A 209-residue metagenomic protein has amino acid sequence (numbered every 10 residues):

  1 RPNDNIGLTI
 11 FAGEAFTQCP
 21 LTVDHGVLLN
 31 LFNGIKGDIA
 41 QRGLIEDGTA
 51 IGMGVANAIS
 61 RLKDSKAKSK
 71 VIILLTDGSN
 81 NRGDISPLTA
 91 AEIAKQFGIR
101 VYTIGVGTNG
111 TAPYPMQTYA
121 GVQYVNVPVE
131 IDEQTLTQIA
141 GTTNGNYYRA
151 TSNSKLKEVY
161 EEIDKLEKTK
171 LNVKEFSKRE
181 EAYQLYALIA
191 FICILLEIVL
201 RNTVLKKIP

Functional and structural regions predicted by a protein language model:
R1-D4, F32-I39, V55-K66, T76 (+7 more regions): Sec/Tat-exported extracytoplasmic proteins
R1-S69, I85: Membrane-embedded segments
G7-T9, V71-I73, R100-Y102, Y148: A structural signal for isolated positions on well-ordered beta-strands in alpha/beta enzyme cores
G13-T17, D38, G78-N81, G107-T111 (+1 more regions): Solvent-exposed loop/turn segments at secondary-structure junctions within structured extracellular/periplasmic domains
D24-V27, Y119-V122, K165-K168: Short, hinge-like loop/turn segments at secondary-structure boundaries
R42-E46, S60, S69-V71, G78-T142: VWA/integrin I-like adhesion module and closely mimicked acidic/polar interface patches used
N146, A150-Y183: Juxtamembrane amphipathic/hinge helix adjacent to a transmembrane helix
T169-P209: C-terminal signal-anchor/stop-transfer transmembrane helix together with its immediate cytosolic, Lys/Arg-enriched
